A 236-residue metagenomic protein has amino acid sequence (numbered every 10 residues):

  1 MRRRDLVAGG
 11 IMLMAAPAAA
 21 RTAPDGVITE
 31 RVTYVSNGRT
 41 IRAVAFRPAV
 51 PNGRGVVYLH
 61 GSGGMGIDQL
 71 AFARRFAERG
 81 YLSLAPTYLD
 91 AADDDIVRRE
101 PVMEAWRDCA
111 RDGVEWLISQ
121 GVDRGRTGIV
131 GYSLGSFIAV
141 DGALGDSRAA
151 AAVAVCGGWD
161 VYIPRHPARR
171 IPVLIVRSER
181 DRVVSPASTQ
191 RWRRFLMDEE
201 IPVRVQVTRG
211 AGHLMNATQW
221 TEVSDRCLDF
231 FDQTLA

Functional and structural regions predicted by a protein language model:
D5-R21: N-terminal export signals
R21-P48: N-terminal cap/lid segment of alpha/beta-hydrolase-fold proteins
N52-G53, S62-D93: Short substrate-entry loop that stabilizes the transition state in hydrolases
E100-S119: Alpha/beta-hydrolase active-site loop
V122-G131: Alpha/beta-hydrolase fold nucleophile elbow
I175-R177: Short beta-strand/loop motif that positions the catalytic acidic residue of the alpha/beta-hydrolase fold
R180-V184: Acidic catalytic loop of the alpha/beta-hydrolase fold
P202-A236: C-terminal catalytic histidine-bearing segment of alpha/beta-hydrolase fold enzymes
